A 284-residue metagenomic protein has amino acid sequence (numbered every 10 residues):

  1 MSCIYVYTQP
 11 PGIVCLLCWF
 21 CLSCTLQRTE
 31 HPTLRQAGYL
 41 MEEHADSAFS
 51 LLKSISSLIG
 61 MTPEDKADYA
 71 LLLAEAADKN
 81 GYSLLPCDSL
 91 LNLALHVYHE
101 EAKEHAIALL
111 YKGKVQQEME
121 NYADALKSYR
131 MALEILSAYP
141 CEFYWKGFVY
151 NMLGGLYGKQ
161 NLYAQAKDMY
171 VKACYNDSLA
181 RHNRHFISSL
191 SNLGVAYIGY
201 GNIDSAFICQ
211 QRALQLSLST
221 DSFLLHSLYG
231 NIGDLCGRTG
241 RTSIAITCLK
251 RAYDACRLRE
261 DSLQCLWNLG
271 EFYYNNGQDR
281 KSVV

Functional and structural regions predicted by a protein language model:
M1-T8: N-terminal secretory signal peptides that target proteins for export/translocation
P11-C21: Bacterial N-terminal signal peptides
C24-V284: A "functional boundary" signal
